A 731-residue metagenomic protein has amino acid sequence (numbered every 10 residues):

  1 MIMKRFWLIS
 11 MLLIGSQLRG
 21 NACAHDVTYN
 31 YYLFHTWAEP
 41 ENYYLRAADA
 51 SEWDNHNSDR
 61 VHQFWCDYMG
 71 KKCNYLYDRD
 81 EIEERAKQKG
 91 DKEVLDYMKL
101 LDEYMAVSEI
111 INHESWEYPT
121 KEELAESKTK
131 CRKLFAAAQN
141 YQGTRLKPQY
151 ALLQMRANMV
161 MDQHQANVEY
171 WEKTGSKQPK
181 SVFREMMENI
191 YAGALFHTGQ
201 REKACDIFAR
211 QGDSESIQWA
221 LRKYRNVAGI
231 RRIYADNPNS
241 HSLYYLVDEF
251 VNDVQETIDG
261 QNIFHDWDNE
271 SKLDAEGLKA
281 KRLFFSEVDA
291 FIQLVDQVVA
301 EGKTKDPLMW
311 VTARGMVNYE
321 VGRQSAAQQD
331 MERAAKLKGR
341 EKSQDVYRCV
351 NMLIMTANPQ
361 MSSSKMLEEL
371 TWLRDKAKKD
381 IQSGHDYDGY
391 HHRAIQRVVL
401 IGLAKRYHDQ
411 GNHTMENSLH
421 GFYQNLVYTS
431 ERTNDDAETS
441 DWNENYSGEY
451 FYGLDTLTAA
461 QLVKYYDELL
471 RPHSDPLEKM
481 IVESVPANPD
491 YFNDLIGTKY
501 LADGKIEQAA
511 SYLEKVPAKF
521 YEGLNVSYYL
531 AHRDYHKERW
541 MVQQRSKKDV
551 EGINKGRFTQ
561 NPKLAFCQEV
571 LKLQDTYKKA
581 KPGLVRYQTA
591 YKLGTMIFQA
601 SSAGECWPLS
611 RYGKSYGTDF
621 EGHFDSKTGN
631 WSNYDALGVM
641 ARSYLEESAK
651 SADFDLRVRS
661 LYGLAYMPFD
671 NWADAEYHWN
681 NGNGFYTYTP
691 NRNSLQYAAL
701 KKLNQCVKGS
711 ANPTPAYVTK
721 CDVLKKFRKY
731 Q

Functional and structural regions predicted by a protein language model:
M1-M3: N-terminal secretory signal peptides that target proteins for export/translocation
R5-F6, G20: Hydrophobic alpha-helical segments, especially transmembrane helices and their immediate juxtamembrane helical caps
F6-G15: Sec-dependent N-terminal signal peptides
G20-R156, M161-Q731: Extracytoplasmic/secretory-pathway proteins
